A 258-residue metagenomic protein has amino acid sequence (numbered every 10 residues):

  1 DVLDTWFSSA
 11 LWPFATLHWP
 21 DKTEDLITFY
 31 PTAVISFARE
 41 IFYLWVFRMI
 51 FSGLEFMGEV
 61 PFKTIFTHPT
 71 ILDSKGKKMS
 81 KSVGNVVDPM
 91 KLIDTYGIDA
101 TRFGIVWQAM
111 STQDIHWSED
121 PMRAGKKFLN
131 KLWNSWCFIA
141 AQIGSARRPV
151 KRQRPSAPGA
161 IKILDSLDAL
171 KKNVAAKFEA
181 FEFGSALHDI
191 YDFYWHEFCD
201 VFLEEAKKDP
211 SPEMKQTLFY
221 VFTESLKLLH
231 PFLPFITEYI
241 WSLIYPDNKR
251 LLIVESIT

Functional and structural regions predicted by a protein language model:
D1-I143, I163-K208, Q216-H230: Structured secondary-structure scaffolds
S74-K75, Y245-D247: Short acidic-glycine loop/turn motifs at beta-strand connectors
R123, N248-T258: C-terminal low-complexity, glycine/proline- and small-hydrophobic-enriched intrinsically disordered tails that act as
A141-G144, K151, I257-T258: Intrinsic disorder at enzyme termini
S145-K162: Intrinsic disorder/low-complexity segments
T237-I240: Catalytic cores of secreted or luminal carbohydrate-active enzymes
